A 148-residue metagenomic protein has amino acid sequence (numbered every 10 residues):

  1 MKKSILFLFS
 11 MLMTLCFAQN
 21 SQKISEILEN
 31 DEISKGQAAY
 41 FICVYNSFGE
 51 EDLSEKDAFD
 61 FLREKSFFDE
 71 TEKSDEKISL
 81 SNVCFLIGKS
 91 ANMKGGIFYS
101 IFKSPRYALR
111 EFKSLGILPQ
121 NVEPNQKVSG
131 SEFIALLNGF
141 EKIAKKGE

Functional and structural regions predicted by a protein language model:
S4-T14: Sec-dependent N-terminal signal peptides
M11-M13, K65, L137: Prokaryotic Sec-type signal peptides and long signal-anchor helices with extended Leu/Ile/Val-rich h-regions
A18-Q37, I42-D52, T71-E148: Terminal recognition/anchoring or ligand-binding modules at protein termini
E55-F67, E76-L80: Acidic helix-start/capping segments at beta-turn-to-alpha-helix junctions
